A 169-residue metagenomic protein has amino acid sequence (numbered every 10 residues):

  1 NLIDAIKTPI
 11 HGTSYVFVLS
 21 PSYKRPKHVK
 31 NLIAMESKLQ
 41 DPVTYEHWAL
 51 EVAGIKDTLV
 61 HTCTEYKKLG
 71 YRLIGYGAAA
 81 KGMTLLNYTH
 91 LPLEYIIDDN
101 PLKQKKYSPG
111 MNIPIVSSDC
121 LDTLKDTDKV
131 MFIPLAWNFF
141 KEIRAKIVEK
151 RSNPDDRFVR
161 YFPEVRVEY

Functional and structural regions predicted by a protein language model:
N1-H11: Conserved S-adenosyl-L-methionine
H11-E51: Flexible, glycine-/basic-rich loop-and-beta segments that form/coincide with the SAM-dependent methyltransferase
L50-L69: A short, well-structured juxtamembrane/interface segment
Y66-N87: Glycine-rich adenosine-cofactor-binding loop
R72, Y95, V130-M131: Structural motif
T84-I96: Substrate-recognition/cap helix-loop segment adjacent to the acidic, metal-dependent catalytic center of Asp-based
E94-S108: NAD(P)-binding Rossmann-fold cofactor-contacting core
N112-Y169: Phosphate-bearing ligand-interacting subdomains that bind or position ATP/ADP/UDP/GDP/NAD(P) or nucleotide-linked
